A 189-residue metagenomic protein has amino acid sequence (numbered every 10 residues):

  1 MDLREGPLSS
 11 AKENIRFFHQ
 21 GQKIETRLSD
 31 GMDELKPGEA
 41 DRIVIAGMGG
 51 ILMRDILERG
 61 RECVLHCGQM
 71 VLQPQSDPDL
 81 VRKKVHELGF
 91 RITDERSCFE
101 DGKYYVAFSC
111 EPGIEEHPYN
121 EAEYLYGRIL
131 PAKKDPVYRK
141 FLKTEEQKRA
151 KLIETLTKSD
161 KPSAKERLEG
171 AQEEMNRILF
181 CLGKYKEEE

Functional and structural regions predicted by a protein language model:
M1-D41: S-adenosyl-L-methionine
D33, E39, I51-E189: Class I S-adenosyl-L-methionine
G47-M48: Glycine-rich, N-terminal phosphate-binding loop of Rossmann-like dinucleotide-binding domains
